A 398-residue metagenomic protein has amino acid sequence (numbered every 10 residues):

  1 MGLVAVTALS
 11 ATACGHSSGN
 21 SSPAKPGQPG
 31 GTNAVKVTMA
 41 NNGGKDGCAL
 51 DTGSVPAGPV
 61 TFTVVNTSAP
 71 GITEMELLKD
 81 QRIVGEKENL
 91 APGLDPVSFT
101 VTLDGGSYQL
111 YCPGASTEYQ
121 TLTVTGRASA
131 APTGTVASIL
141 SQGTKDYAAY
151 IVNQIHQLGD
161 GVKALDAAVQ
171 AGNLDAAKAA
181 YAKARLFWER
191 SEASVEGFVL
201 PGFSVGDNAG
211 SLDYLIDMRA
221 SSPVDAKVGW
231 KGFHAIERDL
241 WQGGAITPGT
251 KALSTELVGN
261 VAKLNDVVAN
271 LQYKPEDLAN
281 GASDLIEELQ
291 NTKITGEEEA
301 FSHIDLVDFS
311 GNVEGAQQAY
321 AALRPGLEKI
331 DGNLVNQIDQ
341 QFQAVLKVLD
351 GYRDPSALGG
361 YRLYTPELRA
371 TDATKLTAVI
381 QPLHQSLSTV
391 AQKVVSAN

Functional and structural regions predicted by a protein language model:
G2-A5, C14-V37: Short, low-complexity, disordered segments immediately C-terminal to signal peptides in bacterial exported proteins
G30-A57, D160: N-terminal edge beta-strand
G31-G43, A91-P132: Extracellular/periplasmic metallocenter environments
D51-P70, V97-P113: Beta-strand cores of secreted/periplasmic/IMS beta-sandwich domains, seen most often in copper-related folds
E74-L78: Beta-strand signatures of extracellular beta-sandwich domains
Q81-E88: Surface-exposed loop/edge segments in extracytoplasmic proteins
A130-N398: Mature extracytoplasmic or organellar-lumen-exposed domains after removal of signal/transit peptides
